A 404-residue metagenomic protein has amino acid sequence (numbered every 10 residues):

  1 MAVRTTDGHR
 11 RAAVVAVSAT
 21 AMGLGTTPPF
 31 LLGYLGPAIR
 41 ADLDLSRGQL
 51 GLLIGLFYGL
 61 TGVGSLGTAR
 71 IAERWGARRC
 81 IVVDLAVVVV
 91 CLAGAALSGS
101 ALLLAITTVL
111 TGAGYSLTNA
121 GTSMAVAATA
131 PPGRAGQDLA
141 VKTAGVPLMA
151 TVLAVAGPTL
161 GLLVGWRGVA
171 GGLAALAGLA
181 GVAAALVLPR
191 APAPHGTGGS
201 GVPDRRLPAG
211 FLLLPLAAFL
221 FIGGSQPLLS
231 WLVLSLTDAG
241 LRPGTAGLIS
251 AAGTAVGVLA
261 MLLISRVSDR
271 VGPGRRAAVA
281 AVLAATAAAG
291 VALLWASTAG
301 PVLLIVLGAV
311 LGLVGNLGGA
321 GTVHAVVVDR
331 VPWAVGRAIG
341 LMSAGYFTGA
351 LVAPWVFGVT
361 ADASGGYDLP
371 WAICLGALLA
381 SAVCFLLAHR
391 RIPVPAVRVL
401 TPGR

Functional and structural regions predicted by a protein language model:
F30, Y58-L66, A150-T151, T254-V258 (+2 more regions): Residue-level signature of mid-helix packing/kink "hotspots" within the transmembrane helices of 12-pass Major
L32-G33, G210-M261: Extracytoplasmic gate region of multi-pass secondary transporters
V63-G99: Conserved MFS/SLC helix-loop-helix module at the cytosolic interface between two early adjacent transmembrane helices
R74-D84, R270-A284: Cytoplasmic membrane-interface "Motif A"-like loop-to-helix N-cap segments of 12-TM Major Facilitator Superfamily
T107-G145: Cytoplasmic helix-loop-helix junction between adjacent transmembrane helices in 12-TM secondary transporters
V141-L188: Helix-loop-helix hairpin linking two adjacent transmembrane segments in secondary transporters
R275-V323: C-terminal transmembrane helical hairpin of 12-TM major facilitator-type secondary transporters
P332-S364: A late C-terminal transmembrane helix in Major Facilitator Superfamily
